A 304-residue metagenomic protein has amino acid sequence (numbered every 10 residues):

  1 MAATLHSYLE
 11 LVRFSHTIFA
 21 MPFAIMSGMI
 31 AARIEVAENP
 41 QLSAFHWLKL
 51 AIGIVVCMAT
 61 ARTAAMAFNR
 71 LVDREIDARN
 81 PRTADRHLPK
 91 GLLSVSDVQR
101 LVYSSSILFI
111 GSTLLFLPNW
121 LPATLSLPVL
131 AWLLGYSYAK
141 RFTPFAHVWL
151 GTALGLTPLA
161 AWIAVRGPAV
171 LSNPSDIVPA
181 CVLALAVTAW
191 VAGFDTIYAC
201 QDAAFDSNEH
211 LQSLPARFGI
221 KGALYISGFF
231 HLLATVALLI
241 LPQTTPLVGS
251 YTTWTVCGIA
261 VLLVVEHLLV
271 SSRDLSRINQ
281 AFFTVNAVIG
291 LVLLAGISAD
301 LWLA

Functional and structural regions predicted by a protein language model:
M1, L5, P22, I52 (+5 more regions): Alpha-helical membrane-protein architecture signal
M1-H6, M66, R70-L93, D195-K221 (+1 more regions): Cytosolic, membrane-interface loops and tails of multi-pass inner-membrane proteins
A2-H6, L233-V236, I240-A304: Extended hydrophobic alpha-helices typical of membrane-associated regions
L5-E10, T63-A64, T83-L171, S175 (+3 more regions): Intramembrane alpha-helical segments
R13-M21, L93-S105, F145, L150 (+2 more regions): Select subsegments of transmembrane alpha-helices in polytopic membrane proteins, especially boundary-proximal
P22-S27, L150-V165, R217-I220, F283-I297: Small-residue-rich segments of transmembrane alpha-helices in multi-pass membrane proteins, especially helix faces
F23-I30, A37-V72, R82, S106-S112 (+4 more regions): Membrane-embedded alpha-helical segments that form the functional core of polytopic membrane enzymes, especially those
L50-M58, R74-S126, N208-G249, T253: Multi-pass membrane catalytic core of lipid/isoprenoid biosynthesis enzymes
